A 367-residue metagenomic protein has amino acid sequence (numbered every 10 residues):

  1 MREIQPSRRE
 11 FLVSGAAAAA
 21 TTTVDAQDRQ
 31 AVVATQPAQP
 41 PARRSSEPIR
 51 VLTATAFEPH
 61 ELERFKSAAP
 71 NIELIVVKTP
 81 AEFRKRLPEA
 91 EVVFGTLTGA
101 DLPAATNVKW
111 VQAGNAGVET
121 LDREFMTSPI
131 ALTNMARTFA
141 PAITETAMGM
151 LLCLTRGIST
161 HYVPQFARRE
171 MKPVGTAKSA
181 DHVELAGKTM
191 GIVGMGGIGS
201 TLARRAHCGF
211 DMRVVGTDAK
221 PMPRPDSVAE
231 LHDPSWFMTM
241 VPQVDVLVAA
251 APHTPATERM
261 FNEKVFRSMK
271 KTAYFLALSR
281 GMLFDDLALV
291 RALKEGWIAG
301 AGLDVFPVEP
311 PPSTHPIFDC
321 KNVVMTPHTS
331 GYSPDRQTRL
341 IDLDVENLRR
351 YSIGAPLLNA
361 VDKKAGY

Functional and structural regions predicted by a protein language model:
R2-A18: N-terminal secretory signal peptides and thylakoid transit peptides that target proteins across membranes
R8, R29-L132: An N-terminal-biased, well-structured beta-alpha scaffold segment characteristic of Rossmann-like dinucleotide-binding
G15, L97, N115, A249-A251 (+2 more regions): Glycine-rich, N-terminal phosphate-binding loop of Rossmann-like dinucleotide-binding domains
V33-Q36, T133-N134, T138-T146, L154 (+2 more regions): C-terminal helix-to-coil terminal segments
D101-N107, E124-S128, F266-K270, A292-G296 (+1 more regions): Short, conserved loop/helix-junction motifs that constitute active-site signature segments in enzyme catalytic cores
I130, M135-T189, T201, G209: Phosphate-binding beta-alpha-beta segment of Rossmann-like dinucleotide-binding domains, i.e., the NAD(P)
M195-G196: Glycine-rich Rossmann-fold phosphate-binding loop(s) that bind the pyrophosphate of adenine dinucleotide cofactors
A219-P316: Rossmann-like adenosine-cofactor binding region
